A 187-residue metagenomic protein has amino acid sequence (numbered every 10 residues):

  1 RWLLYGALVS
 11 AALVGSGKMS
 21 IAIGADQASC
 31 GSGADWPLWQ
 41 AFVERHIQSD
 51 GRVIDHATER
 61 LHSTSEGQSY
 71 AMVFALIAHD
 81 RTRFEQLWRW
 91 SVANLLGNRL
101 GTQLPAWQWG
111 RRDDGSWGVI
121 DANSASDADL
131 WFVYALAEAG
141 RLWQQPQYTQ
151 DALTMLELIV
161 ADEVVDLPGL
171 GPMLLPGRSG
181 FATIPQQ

Functional and structural regions predicted by a protein language model:
Y5, L13-E66, L76-V119, G169 (+2 more regions): Low-complexity, Ser/Thr/Pro/Gly-enriched N-terminal "stalk/linker" regions
A11-V14, A137: Residue-level signal for alpha-helical transmembrane segments in multi-pass membrane proteins
G67-R83, W90-A93, L130-Q145: Well-ordered alpha-helical scaffold segments within catalytic/enzyme domains
L87, G101-W143, Y148: Long, hydrophobic/aromatic-enriched structural stretches that serve as scaffold segments
A137-Q187: Aromatic- and glycine-enriched pocket-lining scaffold segments that form the walls of small-molecule binding clefts
